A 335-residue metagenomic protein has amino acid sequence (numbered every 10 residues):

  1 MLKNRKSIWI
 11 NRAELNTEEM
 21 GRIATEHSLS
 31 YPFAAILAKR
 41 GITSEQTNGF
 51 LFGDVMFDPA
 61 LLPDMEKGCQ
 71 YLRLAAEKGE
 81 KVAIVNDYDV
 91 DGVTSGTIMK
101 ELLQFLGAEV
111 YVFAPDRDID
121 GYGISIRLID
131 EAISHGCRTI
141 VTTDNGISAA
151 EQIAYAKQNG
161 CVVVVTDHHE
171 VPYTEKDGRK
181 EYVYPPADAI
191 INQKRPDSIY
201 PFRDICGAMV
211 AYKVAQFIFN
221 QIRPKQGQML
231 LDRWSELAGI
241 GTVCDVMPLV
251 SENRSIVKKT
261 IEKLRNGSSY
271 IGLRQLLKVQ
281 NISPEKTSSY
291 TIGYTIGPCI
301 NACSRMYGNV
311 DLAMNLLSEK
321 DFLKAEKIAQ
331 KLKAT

Functional and structural regions predicted by a protein language model:
L2-R5, R12-T139, N159-G160, D177-K180 (+2 more regions): Hydrophobic helix-and-loop "lid/oligomerization" segment in the mid-to-C-terminal part of catalytic domains
I133-A208, Y212-Q221: Active-site cavity-forming subdomains of large catalytic enzyme subunits
